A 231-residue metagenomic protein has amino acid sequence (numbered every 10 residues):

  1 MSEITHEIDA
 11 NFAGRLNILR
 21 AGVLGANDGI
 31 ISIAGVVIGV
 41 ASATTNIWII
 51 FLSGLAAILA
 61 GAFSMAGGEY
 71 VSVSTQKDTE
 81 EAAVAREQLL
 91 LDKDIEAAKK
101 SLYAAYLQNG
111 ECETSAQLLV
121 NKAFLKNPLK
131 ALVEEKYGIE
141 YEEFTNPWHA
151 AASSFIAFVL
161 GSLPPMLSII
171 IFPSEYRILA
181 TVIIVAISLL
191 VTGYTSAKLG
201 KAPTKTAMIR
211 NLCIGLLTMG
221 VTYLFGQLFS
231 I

Functional and structural regions predicted by a protein language model:
M1-S72: Internal alpha-helical transmembrane segments
S2-G14, V73-F155: Cytosol/matrix-facing amphipathic helices and coiled-coil assembly/linker segments of eukaryotic membrane proteins
L19, I171-I231: Alpha-helical transmembrane anchor segments
G22, I50-L55, A151-F155, L179-I183 (+1 more regions): Hydrophobic alpha-helical transmembrane segments
D28, G67, Y106, A116 (+3 more regions): Residue-level signature of catalytic and energy-coupling elements of molecular machines, predominantly ATP/GTP-dependent
G29-A34, S154-P165: Core segments of transmembrane alpha-helices that mediate helix-helix packing or line hydrophobic substrate/ligand
I38-S53, M166-R177, L224-I231: Helix-coil boundary and interhelical linker segments in multi-pass alpha-helical membrane proteins
A62, A66-S74, D78, A83 (+1 more regions): Membrane-spanning helices that line or support transport/gating and their immediate boundary helices in channels
